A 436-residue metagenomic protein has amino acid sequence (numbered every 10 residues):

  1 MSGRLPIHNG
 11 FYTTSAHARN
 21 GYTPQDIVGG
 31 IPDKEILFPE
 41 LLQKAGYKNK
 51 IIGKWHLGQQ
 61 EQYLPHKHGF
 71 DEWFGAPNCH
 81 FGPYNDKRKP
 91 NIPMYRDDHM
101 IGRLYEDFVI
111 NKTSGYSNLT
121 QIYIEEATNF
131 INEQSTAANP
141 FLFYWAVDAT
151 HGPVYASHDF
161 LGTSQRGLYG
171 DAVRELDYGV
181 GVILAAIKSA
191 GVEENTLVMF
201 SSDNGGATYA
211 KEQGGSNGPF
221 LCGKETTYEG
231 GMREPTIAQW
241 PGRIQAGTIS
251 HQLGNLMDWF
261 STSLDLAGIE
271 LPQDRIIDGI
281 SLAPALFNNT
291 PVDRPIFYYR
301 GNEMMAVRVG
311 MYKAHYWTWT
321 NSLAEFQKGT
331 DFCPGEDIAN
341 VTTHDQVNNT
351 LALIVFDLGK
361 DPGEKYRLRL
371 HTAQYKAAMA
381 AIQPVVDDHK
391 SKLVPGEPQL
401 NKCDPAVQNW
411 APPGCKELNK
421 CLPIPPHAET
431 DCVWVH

Functional and structural regions predicted by a protein language model:
M1-P6, Y12-S15, I51-Y63, A76-H80 (+7 more regions): Short, solvent-exposed turn/loop segments enriched in Gly/Ser/Thr/Pro and often Arg
N9-Y47, H56-P140, V147-A156, T350: Formylglycine-dependent
Q25-I36, G102, T113-I122, S164-G179 (+5 more regions): A short beta-strand-to-alpha-helix junction
L42, F141-A146, V173-L176, V180 (+5 more regions): Beta-strand elements within well-structured catalytic alpha/beta cores of enzymes that handle phosphate/sulfate esters
K44-K50, H68-D71, T136-F143, V192-V198 (+3 more regions): Loop/turn elements at helix/coil->beta-strand transitions in domains of secreted/extracellular proteins
E61-G69, G152-A156, G162-A172, A185-R243 (+2 more regions): Histidine-centered active-site microenvironments of extracellular/periplasmic hydrolases and transferases
G69-G82, G206-T227, I244-T248, Q252-I354 (+1 more regions): C-terminal cap/loop subdomain of S1 sulfatases and analogous C-terminal strand-loop tails that border
W259, A314, W319-N321, T330-I354 (+1 more regions): Long, internal low-complexity/basic segments
